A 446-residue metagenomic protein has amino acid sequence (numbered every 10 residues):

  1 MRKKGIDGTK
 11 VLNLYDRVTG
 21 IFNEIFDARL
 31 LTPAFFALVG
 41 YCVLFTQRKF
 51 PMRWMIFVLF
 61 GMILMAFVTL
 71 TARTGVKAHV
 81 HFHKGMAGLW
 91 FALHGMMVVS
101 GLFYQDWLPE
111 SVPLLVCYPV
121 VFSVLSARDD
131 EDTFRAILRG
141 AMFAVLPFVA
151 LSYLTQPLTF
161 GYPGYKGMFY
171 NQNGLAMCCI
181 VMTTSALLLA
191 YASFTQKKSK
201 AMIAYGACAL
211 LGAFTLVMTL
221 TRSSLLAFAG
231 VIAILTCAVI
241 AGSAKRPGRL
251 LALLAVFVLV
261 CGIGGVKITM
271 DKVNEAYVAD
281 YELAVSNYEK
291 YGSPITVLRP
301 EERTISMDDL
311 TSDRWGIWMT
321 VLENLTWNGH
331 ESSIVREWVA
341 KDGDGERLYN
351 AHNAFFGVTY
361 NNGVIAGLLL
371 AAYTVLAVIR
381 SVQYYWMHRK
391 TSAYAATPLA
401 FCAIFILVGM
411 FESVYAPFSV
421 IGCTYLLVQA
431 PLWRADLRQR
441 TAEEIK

Functional and structural regions predicted by a protein language model:
M1-M96, D132, A190-I203, R249 (+1 more regions): Transmembrane signal-anchor hairpin modules in multi-pass inner-membrane enzymes, especially those that act on
G40-F60, V76-K84, H94-C117, E131-F134 (+2 more regions): Interfacial transmembrane-helix termini
A66-K77, L89-A150, M182-S193, L407: Transmembrane alpha-helical segments and their membrane-water interfaces
A72-G75, T195, A244-R246, N362-I406: Hydrophobic transmembrane alpha-helices and their immediate junctions
T133-F160, Y170-G242: Alpha-helical transmembrane segments of multi-pass inner-membrane proteins
K166, I305-N362, W386: Long extracytoplasmic/lumenal interhelical loops at the membrane interface of multi-pass membrane proteins
M218, V239-T304, M319-E323: A membrane-periplasm/extracellular boundary helix in multi-pass inner-membrane enzymes that assemble envelope glycans
P398-V408, S413-K446: Transmembrane alpha-helices of multi-pass inner-membrane enzymes
